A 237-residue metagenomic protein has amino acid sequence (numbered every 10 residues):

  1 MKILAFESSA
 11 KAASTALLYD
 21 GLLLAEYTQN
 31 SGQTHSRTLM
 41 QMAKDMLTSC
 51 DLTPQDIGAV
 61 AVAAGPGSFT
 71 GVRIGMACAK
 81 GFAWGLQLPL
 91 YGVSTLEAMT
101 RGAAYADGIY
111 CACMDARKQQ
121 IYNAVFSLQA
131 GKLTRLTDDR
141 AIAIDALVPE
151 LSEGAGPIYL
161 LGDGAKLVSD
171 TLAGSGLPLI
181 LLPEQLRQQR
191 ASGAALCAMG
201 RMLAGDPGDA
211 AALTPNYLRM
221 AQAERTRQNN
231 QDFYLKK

Functional and structural regions predicted by a protein language model:
M1-A64, Q188: N-terminal beta-alpha supersecondary unit
L22, T34, P89-Q188, L203 (+3 more regions): Surface "functional belts" at beta-alpha junctions
T48, L52, S152, G200-P207 (+1 more regions): Generic secondary-structure signature for well-ordered alpha-helical cores
A61-L90, T95: DPxDG-like acidic metal-binding loop motif
G81-L86, R101-A106, C197: Alpha-helix C-terminal capping segments
E184-N216: Glycine-rich phosphate-binding/hydrolytic loop that grips phosphoryl groups
